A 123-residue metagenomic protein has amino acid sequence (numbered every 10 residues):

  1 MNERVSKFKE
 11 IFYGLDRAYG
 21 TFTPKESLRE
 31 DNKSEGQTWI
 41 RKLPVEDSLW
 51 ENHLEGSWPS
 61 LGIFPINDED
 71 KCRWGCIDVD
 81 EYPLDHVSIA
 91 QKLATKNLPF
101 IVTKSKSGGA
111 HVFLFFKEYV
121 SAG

Functional and structural regions predicted by a protein language model:
M1-W74, Y82-I89: DNA replication initiation on ssDNA origins
L15, V79, F116-E118: Residues immediately flanking
Y82, S107-G108, Y119: Short, solvent-exposed loop/turn segments at secondary-structure junctions
V87-T95, F115-G123: Helical (often loop-to-helix) elements that flank the catalytic cores of nucleotide-handling enzymes
P99: An amphipathic, hydrophobic-aromatic interaction surface with interspersed Lys/Arg that forms lipid/phosphate-bearing
V102-H111: Short, conserved phosphate-binding/catalytic loop or strand-edge motifs used in phosphoryl-/nucleotidyl-transfer
